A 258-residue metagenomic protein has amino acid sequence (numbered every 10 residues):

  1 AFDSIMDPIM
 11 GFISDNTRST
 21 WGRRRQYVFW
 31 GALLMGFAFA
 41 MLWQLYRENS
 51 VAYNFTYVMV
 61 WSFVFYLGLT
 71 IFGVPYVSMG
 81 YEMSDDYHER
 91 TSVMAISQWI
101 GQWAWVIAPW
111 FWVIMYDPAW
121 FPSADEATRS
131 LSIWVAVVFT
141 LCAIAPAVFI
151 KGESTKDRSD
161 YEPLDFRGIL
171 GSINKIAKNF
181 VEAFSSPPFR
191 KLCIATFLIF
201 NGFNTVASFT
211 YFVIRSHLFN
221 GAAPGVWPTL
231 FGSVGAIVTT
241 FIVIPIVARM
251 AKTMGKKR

Functional and structural regions predicted by a protein language model:
A1-R258: Membrane-embedded alpha-helical bundles of multi-pass transporters/translocases, especially carrier/permease families
